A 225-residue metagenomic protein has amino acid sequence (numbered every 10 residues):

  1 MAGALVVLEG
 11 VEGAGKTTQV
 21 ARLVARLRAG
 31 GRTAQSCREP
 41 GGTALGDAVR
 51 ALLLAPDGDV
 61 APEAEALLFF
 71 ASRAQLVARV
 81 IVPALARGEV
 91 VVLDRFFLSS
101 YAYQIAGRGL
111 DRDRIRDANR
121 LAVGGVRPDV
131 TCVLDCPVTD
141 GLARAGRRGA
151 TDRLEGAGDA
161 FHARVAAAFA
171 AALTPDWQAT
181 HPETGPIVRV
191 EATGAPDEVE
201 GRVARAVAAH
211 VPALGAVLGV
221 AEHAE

Functional and structural regions predicted by a protein language model:
A2-L5: Pre-Walker A (Motif I) flank of P-loop NTPase domains
L8: Hydrophobic anchor at the beta1->P-loop junction of P-loop NTPases
G13: Walker A (P-loop) phosphate-binding loop of P-loop NTPases
K16: Conserved lysine of the Walker
Q19: Hydrophobic positions on the alpha1 helix immediately C-terminal to the Walker A/P-loop
V24, T139-E225: NTP-dependent small-molecule kinase module
G30-V123, R202, A206: ATP-dependent small-molecule kinase phosphotransfer cores that center on conserved nucleotide phosphate-binding segments
S100-A168: A glycine- and Lys/Arg-enriched "phosphate-lid" helix/loop adjacent to the NTP-binding pocket of small-molecule kinases
